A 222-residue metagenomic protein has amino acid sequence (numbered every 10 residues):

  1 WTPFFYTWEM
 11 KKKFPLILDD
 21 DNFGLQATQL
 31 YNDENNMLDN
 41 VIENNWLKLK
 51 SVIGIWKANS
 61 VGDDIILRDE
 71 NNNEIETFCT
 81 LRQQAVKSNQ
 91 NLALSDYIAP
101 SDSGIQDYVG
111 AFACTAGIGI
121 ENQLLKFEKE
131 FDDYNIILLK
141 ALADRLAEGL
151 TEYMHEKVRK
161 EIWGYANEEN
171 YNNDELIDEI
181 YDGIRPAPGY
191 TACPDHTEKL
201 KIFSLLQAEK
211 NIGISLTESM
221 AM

Functional and structural regions predicted by a protein language model:
W1-I137, A141, I162, Y171 (+1 more regions): Active-site loops and adjacent core secondary-structure elements that bind or stabilize anionic groups
S51-G62, Y153-M222: Compositionally biased, low-complexity/repeat regions
L142-K157: Acidic, metal/cofactor-coordinating or nucleic-acid-engaging core segments within structured domains
